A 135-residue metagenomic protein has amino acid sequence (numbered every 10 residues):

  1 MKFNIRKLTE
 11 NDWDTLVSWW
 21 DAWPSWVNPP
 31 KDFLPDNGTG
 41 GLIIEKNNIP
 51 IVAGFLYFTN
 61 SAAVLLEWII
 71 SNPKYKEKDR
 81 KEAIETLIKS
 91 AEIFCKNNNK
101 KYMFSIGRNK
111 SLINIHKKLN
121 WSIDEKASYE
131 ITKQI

Functional and structural regions predicted by a protein language model:
M1-P29, A127: Short amphipathic alpha-helix that is part of the acyltransferase structural core
V17-N47: Active-site rim helix/loop that mediates acceptor-substrate recognition in acyltransferases
I43, N48-F58, V64-E67: Conserved beta-strand in the GNAT
A62-D79, Y129: Conserved acetyl-CoA binding element of GNAT-fold acetyltransferases
E77-I93: Conserved acetyl-CoA-binding loop-helix of GNAT-fold acetyltransferases
M103-N114: Conserved beta-strand-loop-alpha-helix junction that forms the acyl-donor binding cleft
N114-W121: Conserved active-site tyrosine of GNAT-family acetyltransferases
S122-I135: Conserved catalytic-core motifs of GNAT/GCN5-like acyltransferases
